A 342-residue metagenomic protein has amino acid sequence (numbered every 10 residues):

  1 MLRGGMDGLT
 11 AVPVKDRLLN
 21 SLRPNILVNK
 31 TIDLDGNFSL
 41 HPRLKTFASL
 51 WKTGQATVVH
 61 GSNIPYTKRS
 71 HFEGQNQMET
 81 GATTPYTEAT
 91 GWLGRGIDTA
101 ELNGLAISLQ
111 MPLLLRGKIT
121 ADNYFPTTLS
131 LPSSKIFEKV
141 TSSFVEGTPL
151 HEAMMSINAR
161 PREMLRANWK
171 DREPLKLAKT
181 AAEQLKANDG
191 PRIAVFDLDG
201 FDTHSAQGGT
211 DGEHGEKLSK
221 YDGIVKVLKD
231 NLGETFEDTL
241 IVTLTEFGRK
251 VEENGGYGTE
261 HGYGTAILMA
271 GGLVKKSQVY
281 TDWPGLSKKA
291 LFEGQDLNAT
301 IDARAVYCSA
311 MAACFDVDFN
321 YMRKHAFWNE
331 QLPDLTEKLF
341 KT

Functional and structural regions predicted by a protein language model:
M1, G8-A11, T57-H60, N103-I107 (+3 more regions): Structural recognition of the beta-strand scaffold that forms the well-ordered cores of secreted hydrolase catalytic
M1-P42, T46, W51-T53: Intrinsic-disorder/low-complexity recognition with aromatic hotspots
R3-D7, N63-T67, Q110-L114, G200-T203 (+2 more regions): Solvent-exposed loop/turn segments at secondary-structure junctions within structured extracellular/periplasmic domains
D7-P13, V59, R69-S70, R116-I119 (+3 more regions): Short, solvent-exposed loop/turn and secondary-structure capping segments
L22, F292-T342: Long, Lys/Arg- and hydrophobic-enriched amphipathic alpha-helices
L34-K139: Extracytoplasmic mature domains of secreted/periplasmic and thylakoid-lumen proteins
K135-N231: Anion-binding catalytic surfaces of enzymes that hydrolyze or transfer phosphate/sulfate esters
G209-R304, S309: Extended C-terminal subregions enriched in glycine
